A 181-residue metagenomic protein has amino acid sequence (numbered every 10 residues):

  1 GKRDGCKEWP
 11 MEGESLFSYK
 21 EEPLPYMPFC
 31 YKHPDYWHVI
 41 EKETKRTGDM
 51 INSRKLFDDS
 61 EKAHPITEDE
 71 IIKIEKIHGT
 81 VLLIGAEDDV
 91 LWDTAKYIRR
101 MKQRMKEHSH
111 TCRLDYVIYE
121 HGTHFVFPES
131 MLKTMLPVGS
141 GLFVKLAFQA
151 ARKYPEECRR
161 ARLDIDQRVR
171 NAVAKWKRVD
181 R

Functional and structural regions predicted by a protein language model:
G1-I74: Accessory cap/linker subdomain of secreted extracellular hydrolases
E70-K76, R178-R181: Surface-exposed acidic, glycine-flexible loop patches that form ligand/cofactor-binding and adhesion interfaces
I77, L82-D89: Short beta-strand/loop motif that positions the catalytic acidic residue of the alpha/beta-hydrolase fold
E87-V90, H121-T123: Acidic beta-to-alpha connecting loop that harbors the catalytic carboxylate
V90-R100, S109, V126-F127: Conserved alpha/beta-hydrolase "acid-adjacent" motif
M105: Conserved hydrophobic residues forming the short capping helix/wall of the S-adenosyl-L-methionine
D115-V117: General small-molecule cofactor/ligand-binding pocket signal
V126, S130-R181: Catalytic active-site module of serine/aspartate enzymes centered on a nucleophile-bearing elbow/loop
